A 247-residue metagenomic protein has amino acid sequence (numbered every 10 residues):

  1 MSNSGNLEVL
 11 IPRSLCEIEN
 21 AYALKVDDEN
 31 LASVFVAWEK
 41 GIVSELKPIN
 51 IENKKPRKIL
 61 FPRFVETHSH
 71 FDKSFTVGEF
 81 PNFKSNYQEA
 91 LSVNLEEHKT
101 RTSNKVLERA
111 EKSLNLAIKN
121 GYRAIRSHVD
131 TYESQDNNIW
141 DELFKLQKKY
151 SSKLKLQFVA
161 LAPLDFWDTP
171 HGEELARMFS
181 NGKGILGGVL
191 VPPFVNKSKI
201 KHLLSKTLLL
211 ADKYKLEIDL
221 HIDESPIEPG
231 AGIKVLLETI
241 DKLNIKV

Functional and structural regions predicted by a protein language model:
M1-N50: N-terminal metal-binding scaffold of metallo-dependent hydrolase/deaminase domains
V36, G41, R57, H68 (+3 more regions): Divalent metal-coordination and catalytic microenvironments
P48-P62: Active-site metal-binding motif and surrounding structural segment of the metallo-beta-lactamase
I49, N138-Y150, D168-V247: Histidine/acidic residue-rich metal-binding segments in metalloenzymes
K58-F80, S225-P226: Di-metal (Zn2+ and/or Mg2+/Mn2+) metal-binding site signature of metallo-dependent hydrolases with the MBL/beta-CASP
S74-V106, G182-I185, T207, G232-V247: Active-site gating loops and adjacent loop-to-helix segments of metal-dependent hydrolytic enzymes
S92-T100, R109-N138, L143, S151-P163 (+1 more regions): Divalent metal-dependent hydrolysis catalytic cores, especially in the metallo-beta-lactamase
K105-L116, W167-M178: Short, acidic/polar
